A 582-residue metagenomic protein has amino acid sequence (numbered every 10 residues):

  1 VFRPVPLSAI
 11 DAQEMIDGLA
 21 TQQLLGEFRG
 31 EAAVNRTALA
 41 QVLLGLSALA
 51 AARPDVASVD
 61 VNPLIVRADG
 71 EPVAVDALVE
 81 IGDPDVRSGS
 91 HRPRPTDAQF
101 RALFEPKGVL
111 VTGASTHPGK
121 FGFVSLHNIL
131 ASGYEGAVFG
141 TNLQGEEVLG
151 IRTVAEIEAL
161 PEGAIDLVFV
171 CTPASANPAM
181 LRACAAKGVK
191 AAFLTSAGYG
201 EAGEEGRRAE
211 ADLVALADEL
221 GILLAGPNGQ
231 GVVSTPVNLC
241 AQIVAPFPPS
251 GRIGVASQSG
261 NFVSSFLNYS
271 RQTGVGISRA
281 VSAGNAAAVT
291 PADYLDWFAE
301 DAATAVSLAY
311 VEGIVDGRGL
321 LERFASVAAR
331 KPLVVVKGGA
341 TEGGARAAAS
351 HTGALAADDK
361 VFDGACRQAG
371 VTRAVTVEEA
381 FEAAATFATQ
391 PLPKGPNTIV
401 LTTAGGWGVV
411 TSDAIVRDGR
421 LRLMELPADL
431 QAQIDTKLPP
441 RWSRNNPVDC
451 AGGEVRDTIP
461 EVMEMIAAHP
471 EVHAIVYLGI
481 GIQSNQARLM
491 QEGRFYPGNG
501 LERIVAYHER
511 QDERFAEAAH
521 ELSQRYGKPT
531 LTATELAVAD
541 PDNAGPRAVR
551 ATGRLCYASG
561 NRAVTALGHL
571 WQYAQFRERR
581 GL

Functional and structural regions predicted by a protein language model:
V1-L582: Catalytic-core regions of core metabolic enzymes, especially those transforming organic acids/acyl-group intermediates
